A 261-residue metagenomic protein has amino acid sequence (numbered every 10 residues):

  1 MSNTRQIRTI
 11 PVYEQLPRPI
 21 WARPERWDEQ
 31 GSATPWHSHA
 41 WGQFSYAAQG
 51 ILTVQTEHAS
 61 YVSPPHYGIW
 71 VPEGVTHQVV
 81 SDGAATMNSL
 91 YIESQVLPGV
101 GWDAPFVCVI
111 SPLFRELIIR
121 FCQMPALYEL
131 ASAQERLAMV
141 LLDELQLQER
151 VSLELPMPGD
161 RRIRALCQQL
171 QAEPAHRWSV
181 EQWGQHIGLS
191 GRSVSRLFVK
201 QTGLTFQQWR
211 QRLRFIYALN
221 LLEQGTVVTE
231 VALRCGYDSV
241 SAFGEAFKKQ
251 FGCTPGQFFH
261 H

Functional and structural regions predicted by a protein language model:
M1-I51: Generic protein-terminus/edge-of-domain signal
H58-E73: Short acidic-glycine-tyrosine-enriched beta hairpin
H66, V194, F198, A242-F243 (+1 more regions): Short hydrophobic/aromatic patch on the recognition helix
G74-L97, W102-P105: Ligand-binding loop in jelly-roll beta-barrel domains
L97-Q168: Amphipathic alpha-helical segments enriched in hydrophobic/aromatic residues interleaved with Lys/Arg
F121-E129, E144-S152, L166-S179, F198 (+4 more regions): Basic, amphipathic alpha-helical hairpins
E181, L189, K200-G244, H260-H261: Terminal helix-turn-helix DNA-binding modules in bacterial transcription factors
E245-H261: …primarily DNA-binding HTH/wHTH and HhH modules…
